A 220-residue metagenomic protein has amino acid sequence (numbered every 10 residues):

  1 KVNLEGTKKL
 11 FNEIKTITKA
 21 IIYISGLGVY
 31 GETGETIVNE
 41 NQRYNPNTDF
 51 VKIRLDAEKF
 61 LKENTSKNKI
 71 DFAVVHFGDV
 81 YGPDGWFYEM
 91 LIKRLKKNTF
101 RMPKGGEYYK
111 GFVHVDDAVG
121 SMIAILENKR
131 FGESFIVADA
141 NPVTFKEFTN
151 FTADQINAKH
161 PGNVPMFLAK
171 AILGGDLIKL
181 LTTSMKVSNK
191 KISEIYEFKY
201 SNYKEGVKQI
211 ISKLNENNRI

Functional and structural regions predicted by a protein language model:
K1-I22: NAD(P)-cofactor binding segment of oxidoreductase domains
V2-K9, T48-I53, V113: Glycine-rich NAD(P)-binding loop of the Rossmann-fold in SDR/ketoreductase-type enzymes
G34-V74, D79: Catalytic helix-loop patch of NAD(P)-dependent Rossmann-fold dehydrogenases
L55, N68-I70, V80-L91, I125-F135 (+1 more regions): Glycine/proline-rich active-site loop of Rossmann-fold NAD(P)-dependent oxidoreductases
N64-K110, V115: NAD(P)-dependent short-chain dehydrogenase/reductase
S121, I125-D176, I211, N218-I220: Mid/C-terminal beta-alpha module of Rossmann-like enzyme folds, strongest in SDR-family dehydrogenases/epimerases
K159, K179-I220: C-terminal amphipathic/interface module of NAD(P)-dependent oxidoreductases and related NAD-binding regulators
